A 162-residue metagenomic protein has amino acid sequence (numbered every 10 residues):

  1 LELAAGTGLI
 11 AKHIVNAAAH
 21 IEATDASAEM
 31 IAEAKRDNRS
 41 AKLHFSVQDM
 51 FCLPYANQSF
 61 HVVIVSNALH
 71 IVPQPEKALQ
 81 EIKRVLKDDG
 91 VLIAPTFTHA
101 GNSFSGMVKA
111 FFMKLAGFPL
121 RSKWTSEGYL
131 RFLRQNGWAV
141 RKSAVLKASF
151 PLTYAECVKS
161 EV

Functional and structural regions predicted by a protein language model:
L1-L3, T7-C52: Class I SAM-dependent methyltransferase SAM/SAH-binding core
F51-V62: A short acidic, Gly/Pro-enriched loop at the edge of an enzyme's catalytic core that lines a small-molecule cofactor
V62-Q74: A short SAM/SAH-binding and catalytic strip from SAM-dependent methyltransferases
E76-D88: A short glycine-rich, Lys/Arg-flanked "PGG" loop and its adjoining helix->strand segment in the class I
I93-L115: Conserved class I S-adenosyl-L-methionine
R121-N136: Short alpha-helix
N136-W138, K142-V162: Core SAM-dependent methyltransferase catalytic element
